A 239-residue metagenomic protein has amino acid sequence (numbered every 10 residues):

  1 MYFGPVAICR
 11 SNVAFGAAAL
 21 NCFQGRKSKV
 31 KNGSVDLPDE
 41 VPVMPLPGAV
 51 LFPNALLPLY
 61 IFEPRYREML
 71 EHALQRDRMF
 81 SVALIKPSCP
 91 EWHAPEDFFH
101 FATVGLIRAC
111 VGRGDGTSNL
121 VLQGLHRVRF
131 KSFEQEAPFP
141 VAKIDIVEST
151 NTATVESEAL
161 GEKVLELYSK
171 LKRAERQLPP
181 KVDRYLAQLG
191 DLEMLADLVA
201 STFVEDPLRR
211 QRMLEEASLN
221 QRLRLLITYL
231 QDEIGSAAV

Functional and structural regions predicted by a protein language model:
M1-K29: N-terminal amphipathic/basic-hydrophobic helices that include classical n-h-c signal peptides and signal-anchor
N21-V239: N-terminal low-complexity, acidic/polar interaction/targeting segments
